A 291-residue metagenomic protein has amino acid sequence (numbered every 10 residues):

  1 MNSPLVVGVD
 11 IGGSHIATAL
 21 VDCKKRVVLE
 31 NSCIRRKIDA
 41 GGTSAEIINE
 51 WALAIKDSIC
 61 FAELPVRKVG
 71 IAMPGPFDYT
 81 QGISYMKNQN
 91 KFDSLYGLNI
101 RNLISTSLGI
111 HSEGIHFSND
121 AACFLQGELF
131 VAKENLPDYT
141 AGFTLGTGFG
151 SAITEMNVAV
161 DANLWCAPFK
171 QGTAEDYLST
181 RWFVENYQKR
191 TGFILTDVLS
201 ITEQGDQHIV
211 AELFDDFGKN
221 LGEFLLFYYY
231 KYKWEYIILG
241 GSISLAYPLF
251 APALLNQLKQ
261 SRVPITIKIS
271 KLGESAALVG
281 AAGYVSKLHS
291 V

Functional and structural regions predicted by a protein language model:
S3, V7-M73: Conserved phosphate-binding loops in N-terminal lobes of ATP-dependent enzymes of the actin/Hsp70/sugar-kinase
L5, A19-V21, N31-S32, S44 (+5 more regions): Glycine/GP-enriched mid-protein hinge/lid loop-to-helix segment characteristic of carbohydrate kinases
V9, N119, G241: Active-site flanking residues adjacent to catalytic metal/cofactor-binding acidic residues
S14, P74-F77, G146-G148, I243: Short glycine-rich anion-binding loops that position phosphate/pyrophosphate groups of nucleotides and phosphorylated
S32-R36, I83-N88, W165-C166: Short glycine/proline- and charge-enriched loop/turn segments that cap or connect secondary-structure elements
K37-L64, T173, V184-P252, T266-A276: Adenine-nucleotide phosphate-binding core of ATP-dependent small-molecule kinases
A40-G41, A45-N49, R67-V69, G75-Y139 (+1 more regions): Glycine-rich phosphate-binding loop and adjoining helix at the ATP-binding site of ATP-dependent phosphoryl-transfer
S118-L129, L245, L249, A253-V291: Glycine-rich phosphate-binding/hydrolytic loop that grips phosphoryl groups
